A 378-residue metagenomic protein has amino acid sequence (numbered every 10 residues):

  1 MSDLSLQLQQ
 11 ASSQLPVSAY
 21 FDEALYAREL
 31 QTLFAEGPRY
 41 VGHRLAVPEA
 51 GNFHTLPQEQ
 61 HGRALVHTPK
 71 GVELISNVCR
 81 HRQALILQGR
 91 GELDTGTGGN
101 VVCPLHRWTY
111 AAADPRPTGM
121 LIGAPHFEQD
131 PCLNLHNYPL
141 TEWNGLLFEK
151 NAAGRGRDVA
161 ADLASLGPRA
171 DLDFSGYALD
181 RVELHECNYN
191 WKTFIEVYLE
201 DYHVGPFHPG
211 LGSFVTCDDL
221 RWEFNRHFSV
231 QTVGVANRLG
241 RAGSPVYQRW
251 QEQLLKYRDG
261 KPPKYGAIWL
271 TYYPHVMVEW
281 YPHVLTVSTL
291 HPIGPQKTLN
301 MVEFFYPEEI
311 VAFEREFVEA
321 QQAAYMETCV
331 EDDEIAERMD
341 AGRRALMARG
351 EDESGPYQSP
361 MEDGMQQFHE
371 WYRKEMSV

Functional and structural regions predicted by a protein language model:
D3-V17, S175: Short, contiguous pre-domain boundary segments
S12, P38, D180-V182: Short, solvent-exposed beta-strand edge segments and adjacent coil->beta transition regions
A19-E59: Non-catalytic accessory segments flanking enzyme active sites
F34-P38, A84, H203: Generic structural signal for secondary-structure transition and capping sites
E36-V41, M120-G123, W269-P274: Short Pro/Gly-enriched beta-strand edge/turn motifs at strand-loop
V41-V47, Q129-D130, Y265-W269, E303: Short linear motifs in intrinsically disordered
A46-A153, A161-A164: Rieske [2Fe-2S] iron-sulfur-binding domain
V66, S76-N77, P139-T141, L146-V378: C-terminal catalytic domain of Rieske-type non-heme iron oxygenases
